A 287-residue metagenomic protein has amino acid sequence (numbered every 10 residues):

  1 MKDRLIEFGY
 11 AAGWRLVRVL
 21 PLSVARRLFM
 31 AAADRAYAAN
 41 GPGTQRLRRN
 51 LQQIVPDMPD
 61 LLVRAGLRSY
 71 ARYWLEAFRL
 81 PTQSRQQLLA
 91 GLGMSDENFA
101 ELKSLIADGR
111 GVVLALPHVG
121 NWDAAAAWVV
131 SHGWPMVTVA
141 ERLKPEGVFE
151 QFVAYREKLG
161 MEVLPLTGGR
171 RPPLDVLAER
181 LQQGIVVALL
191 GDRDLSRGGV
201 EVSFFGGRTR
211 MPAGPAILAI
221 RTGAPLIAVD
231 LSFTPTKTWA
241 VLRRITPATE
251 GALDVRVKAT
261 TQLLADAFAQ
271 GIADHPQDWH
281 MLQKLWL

Functional and structural regions predicted by a protein language model:
M1-L116, F149, V153, G160: Membrane-anchoring hydrophobic helices of lipid-metabolizing enzymes
F8, G43, M94, G169 (+1 more regions): Soluble or luminal CAZymes and related metallo-dependent hydrolases
A36, I54-D60, R64, S104-I106 (+3 more regions): Non-catalytic C-terminal accessory region of glycerolipid acyltransferases and related lyso-lipid remodeling enzymes
Q45-R46, P145-E146, T209-P212: Active-site metal-coordination segments of metallo-dependent hydrolases
G91-D96, H118-V119, P145, T167-R171 (+2 more regions): A conditional alpha-helix N-cap/helix-loop micro-motif detector
E97, V139-E141, L166, R243-I245 (+1 more regions): Conserved beta-strand termini and adjacent loop/short-helix elements that scaffold enzyme active sites in alpha/beta
F99-K103, A126, F152-V153, L177-A178 (+1 more regions): Short amphipathic alpha-helical segments and helix-helix/interface helices
D108-G168, R197-V200, F233: Catalytic core of membrane glycerolipid acyltransferases/transacylases, capturing the structured, soluble-facing
